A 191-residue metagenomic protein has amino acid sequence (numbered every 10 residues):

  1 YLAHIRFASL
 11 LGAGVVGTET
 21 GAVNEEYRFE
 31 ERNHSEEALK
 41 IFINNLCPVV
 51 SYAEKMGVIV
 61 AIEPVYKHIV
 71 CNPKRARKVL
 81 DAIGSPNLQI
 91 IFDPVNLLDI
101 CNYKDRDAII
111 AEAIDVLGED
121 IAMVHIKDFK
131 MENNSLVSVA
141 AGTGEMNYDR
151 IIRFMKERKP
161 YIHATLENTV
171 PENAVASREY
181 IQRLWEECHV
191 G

Functional and structural regions predicted by a protein language model:
Y1-I90: Active-site acidic/histidine proton-transfer and metal-coordination neighborhood in alpha/beta enzyme cores
G12, V70-G191: Histidine-acidic metal/acid-base catalytic patches
